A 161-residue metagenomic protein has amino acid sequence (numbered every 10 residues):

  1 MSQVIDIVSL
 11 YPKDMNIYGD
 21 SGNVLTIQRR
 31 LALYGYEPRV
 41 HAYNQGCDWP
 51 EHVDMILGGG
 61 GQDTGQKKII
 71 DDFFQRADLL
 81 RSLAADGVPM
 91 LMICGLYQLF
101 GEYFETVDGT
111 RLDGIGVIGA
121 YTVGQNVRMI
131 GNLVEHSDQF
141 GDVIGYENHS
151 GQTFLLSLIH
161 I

Functional and structural regions predicted by a protein language model:
M1-A85: N-terminal beta1-alpha1 cap of cysteine-dependent amidohydrolase-like domains
I7, I115, Y146-N148: A residue-level signal for conserved active-site and pocket-lining positions in enzyme catalytic cores
Y11-P12, Y43-Q45, G59-G61, I93-L96 (+3 more regions): Fold-independent oxyanion-binding glycine-rich loops and adjacent beta-strand/coil segments at enzyme active sites
Y18, N126, L156-S157: Short helix/loop capping segments that flank catalytic or ligand/cofactor-binding pockets
G46-E51, V123-G124, F154: A short acidic, often aromatic-flanked loop/helix-cap motif at beta-alpha or helix-coil junctions that lines enzyme
D63-F140: Cysteine-nucleophile active-site neighborhood
S137-L155: Conserved anion/nucleotide-ligand pocket segment
I159-I161: Conserved small/polar residues in nucleotide/adenosyl-binding loops
